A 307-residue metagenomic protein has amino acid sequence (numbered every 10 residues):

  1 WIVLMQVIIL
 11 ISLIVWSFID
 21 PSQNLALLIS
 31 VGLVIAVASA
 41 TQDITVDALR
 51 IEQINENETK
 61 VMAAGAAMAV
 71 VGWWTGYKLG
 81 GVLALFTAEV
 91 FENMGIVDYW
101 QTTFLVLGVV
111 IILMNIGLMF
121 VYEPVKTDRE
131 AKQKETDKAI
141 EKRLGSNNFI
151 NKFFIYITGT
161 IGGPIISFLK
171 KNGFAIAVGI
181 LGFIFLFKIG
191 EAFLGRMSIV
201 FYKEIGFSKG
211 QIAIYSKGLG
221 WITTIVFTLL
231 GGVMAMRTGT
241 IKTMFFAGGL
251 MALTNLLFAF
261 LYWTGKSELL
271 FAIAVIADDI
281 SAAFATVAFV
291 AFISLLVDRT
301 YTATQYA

Functional and structural regions predicted by a protein language model:
W1-Q6, M236-L250: Cytoplasmic membrane-interface "Motif A"-like loop-to-helix N-cap segments of 12-TM Major Facilitator Superfamily
V3-Q23, G249-K266: C-terminal ends and interior cores of transmembrane alpha-helices in multi-pass membrane transporters/permeases
S17-I29, T41, I54-F193, F207-K209: Intracellular loop-helix junctions on the cytosolic face of multi-pass helical membrane proteins
T41-N55, A283-T304: Intracellular juxtamembrane helix-capping segments at the cytosolic ends of symmetry-related transmembrane helices
V61-A67, V178-G179, R196-T224, L269-L270: Loop-to-transmembrane helix entry
K78, W221-L229: Residue-level signature of mid-helix packing/kink "hotspots" within the transmembrane helices of 12-pass Major
A88, V226-F245: Helix-to-loop junctions at the C-terminal end of transmembrane segments in multipass secondary transporters
I241-F292: C-terminal transmembrane helical hairpin of 12-TM major facilitator-type secondary transporters
